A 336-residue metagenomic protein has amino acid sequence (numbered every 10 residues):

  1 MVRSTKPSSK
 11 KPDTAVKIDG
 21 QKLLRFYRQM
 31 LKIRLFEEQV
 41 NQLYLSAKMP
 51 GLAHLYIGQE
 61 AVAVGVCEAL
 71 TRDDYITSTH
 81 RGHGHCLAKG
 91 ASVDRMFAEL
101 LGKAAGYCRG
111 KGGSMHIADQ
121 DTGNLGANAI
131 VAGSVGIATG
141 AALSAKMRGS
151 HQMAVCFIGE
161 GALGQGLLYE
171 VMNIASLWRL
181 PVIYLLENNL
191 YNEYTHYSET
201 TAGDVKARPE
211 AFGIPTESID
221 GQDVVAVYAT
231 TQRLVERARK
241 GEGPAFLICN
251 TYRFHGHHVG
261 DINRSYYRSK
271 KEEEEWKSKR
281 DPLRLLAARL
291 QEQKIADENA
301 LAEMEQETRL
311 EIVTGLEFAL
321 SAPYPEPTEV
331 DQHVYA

Functional and structural regions predicted by a protein language model:
M1-V62, H257, D261-A336: Conserved acidic/glycine
E38-N41, K48-W178, H196-K206, A211-G213: Cofactor-binding active-site loop characterized by glycine-rich and histidine/acidic residues
H80, C249-T251, V334: A general secondary-structure junction signal
C86-A88, Y194, H257, E329: Short acidic, gly/pro-rich beta-turn/loop elements at beta-sheet edges and active-site/ligand-binding grooves
M115-H116, S218, P244, V334-Y335: Generic preference for hydrophobic/aromatic residues in regular secondary structure cores
G123-S321: Glycine-rich ThDP/TPP pyrophosphate-binding loop and its adjacent helix/strand module within ThDP-dependent enzymes
